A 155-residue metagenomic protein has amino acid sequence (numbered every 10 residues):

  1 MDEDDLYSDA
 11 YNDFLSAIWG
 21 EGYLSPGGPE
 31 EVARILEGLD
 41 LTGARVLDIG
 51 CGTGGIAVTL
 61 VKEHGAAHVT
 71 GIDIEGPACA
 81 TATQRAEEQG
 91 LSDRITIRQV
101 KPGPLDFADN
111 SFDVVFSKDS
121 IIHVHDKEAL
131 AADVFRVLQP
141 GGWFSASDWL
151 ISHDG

Functional and structural regions predicted by a protein language model:
M1-L15: N-terminal, positively charged/glycine-rich alpha-helical extensions of SAM-dependent methyltransferases
D13-P26: Class I SAM-dependent methyltransferase Rossmann-like catalytic core, especially the SAM/SAH-binding loop
S25-T42: Conserved alpha-helix/loop element of class I SAM-dependent methyltransferases that forms part of the SAM/SAH-binding
L47, T53-P104: Class I SAM-dependent methyltransferase SAM/SAH-binding core
G103-V114: A short acidic, Gly/Pro-enriched loop at the edge of an enzyme's catalytic core that lines a small-molecule cofactor
V114-D126: A short SAM/SAH-binding and catalytic strip from SAM-dependent methyltransferases
E128-W143: A short glycine-rich, Lys/Arg-flanked "PGG" loop and its adjoining helix->strand segment in the class I
W143-G155: Conserved class I S-adenosyl-L-methionine
